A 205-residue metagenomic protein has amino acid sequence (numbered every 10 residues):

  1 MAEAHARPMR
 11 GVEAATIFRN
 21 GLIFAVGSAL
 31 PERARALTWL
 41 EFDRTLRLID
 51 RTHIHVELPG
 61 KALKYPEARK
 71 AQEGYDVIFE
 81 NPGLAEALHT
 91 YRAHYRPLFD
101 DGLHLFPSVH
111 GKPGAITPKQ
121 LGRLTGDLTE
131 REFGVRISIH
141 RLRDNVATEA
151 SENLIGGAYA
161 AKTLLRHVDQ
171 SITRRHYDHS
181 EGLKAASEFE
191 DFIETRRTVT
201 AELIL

Functional and structural regions predicted by a protein language model:
M1-R35: Basic, Lys/Arg- and aromatic-enriched nucleic-acid-binding interface segment
I23, A36-L40, A161: Alpha-helix N-cap/helix-start motif at helix boundaries, enriched for small hydrophobics
A29-A36, F42-D50, P97-L98: Secondary-structure boundary elements
W39-E86: Conserved tyrosine-mediated DNA breakage-rejoining catalytic core shared by Y-recombinases
F79-V135, H140: Active-site/catalytic core of tyrosine-dependent DNA strand-transfer enzymes
P118-G122, F192-V199: Acidic, carboxylate-rich catalytic segments that either coordinate divalent cations
R141-V168, H176: C-terminal catalytic core of tyrosine-transesterase DNA break-rejoin enzymes
L164-E194: Catalytic-site neighborhood detector that most strongly recognizes the C-terminal catalytic loop/helix of tyrosine
